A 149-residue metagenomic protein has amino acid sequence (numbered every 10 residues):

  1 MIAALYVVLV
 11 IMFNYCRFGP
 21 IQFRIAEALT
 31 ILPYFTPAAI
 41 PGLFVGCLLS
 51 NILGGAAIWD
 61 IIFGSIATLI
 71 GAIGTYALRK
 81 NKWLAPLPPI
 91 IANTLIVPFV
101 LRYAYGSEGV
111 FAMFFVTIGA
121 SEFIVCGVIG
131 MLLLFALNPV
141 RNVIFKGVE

Functional and structural regions predicted by a protein language model:
M1-Y34, A38-P41: Hydrophobic transmembrane alpha-helices
Y15-P20, A28, L48-I70, G74-E149: Membrane-embedded alpha-helical hairpins and interfacial helices in multi-pass inner-membrane proteins
L43-C47: Extracytosolic (periplasmic/ER-lumenal) interhelical loops and adjacent juxtamembrane/interface segments of multi-pass
